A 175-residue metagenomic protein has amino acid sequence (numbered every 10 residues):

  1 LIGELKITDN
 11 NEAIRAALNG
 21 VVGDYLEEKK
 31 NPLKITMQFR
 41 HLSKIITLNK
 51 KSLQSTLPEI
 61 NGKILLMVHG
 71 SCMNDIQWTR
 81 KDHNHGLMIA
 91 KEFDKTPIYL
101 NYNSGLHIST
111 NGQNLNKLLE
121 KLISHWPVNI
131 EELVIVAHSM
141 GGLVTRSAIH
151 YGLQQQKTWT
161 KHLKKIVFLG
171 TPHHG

Functional and structural regions predicted by a protein language model:
L1-L100, S124-V128: Flexible, membrane-associating and regulatory peripheral segments of lipid-active enzymes
H69-S71, L100, S104-G175: Serine-dependent carboxylesterase/thioesterase catalytic core of lipase-like alpha/beta-hydrolase/SGNH enzymes
